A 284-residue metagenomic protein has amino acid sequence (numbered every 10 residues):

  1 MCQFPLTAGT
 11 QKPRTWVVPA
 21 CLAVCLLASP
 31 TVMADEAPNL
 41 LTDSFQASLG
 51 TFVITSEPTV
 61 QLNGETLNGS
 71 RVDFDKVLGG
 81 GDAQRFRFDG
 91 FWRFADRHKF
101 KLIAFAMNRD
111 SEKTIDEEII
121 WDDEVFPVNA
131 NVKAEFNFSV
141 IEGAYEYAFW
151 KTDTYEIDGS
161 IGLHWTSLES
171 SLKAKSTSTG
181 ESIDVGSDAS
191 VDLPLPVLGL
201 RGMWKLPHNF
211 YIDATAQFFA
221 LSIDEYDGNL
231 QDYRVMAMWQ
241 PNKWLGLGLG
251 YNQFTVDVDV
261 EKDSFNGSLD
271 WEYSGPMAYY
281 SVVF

Functional and structural regions predicted by a protein language model:
A28-P30: N-terminal signal peptide c-region/cleavage motif recognized by signal peptidases
A34-M107, G275-M277, S281-V283: Short glycine/proline- and aromatic-enriched beta-strand/turn motifs that initiate or cap beta-hairpins
S44, A83-R87, F138-E142, E156 (+3 more regions): Transmembrane beta-barrel architecture of outer-membrane proteins
L49-T51, F88-W92, G143-Y147, I161-L163 (+4 more regions): Residues on the lipid-exposed face of transmembrane beta-strands in outer-membrane beta-barrel proteins
L49-V53, L102-A106, G159-W165, G202 (+3 more regions): Transmembrane beta-barrel strands of outer-membrane/channel proteins
E57-A83, A106-S139, T166-L193, L221-Y226 (+1 more regions): Extracellular/periplasm-exposed beta-strand and loop segments of Gram-negative cell-envelope proteins, dominated by
R97-F100, D153-Y155, H208-I212, W244-L247: Repeated loop/turn-to-beta-strand initiation elements of outer-membrane beta-barrel proteins
D153, F219-L230: Solvent-exposed loop/turn segments connecting transmembrane beta-strands in outer-membrane beta-barrel proteins
